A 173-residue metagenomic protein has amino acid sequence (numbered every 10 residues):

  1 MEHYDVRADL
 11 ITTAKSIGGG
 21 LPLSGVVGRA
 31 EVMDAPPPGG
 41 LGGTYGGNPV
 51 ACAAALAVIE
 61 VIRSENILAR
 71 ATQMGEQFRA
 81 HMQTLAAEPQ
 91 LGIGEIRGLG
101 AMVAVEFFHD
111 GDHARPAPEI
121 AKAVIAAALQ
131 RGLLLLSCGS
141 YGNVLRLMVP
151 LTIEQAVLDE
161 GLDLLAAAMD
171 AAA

Functional and structural regions predicted by a protein language model:
M1-A173: Conserved N-terminal phosphate-binding loop of PLP-dependent enzymes in the Aspartate aminotransferase
